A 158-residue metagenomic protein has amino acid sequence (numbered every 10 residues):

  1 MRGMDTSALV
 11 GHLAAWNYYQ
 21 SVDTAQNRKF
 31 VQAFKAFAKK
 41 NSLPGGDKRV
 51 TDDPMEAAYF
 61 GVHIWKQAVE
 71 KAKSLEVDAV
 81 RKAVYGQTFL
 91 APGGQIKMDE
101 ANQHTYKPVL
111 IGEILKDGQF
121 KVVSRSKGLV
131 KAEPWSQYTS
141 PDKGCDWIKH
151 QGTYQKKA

Functional and structural regions predicted by a protein language model:
M1-A158: Extracytosolic ligand-binding ectodomains
